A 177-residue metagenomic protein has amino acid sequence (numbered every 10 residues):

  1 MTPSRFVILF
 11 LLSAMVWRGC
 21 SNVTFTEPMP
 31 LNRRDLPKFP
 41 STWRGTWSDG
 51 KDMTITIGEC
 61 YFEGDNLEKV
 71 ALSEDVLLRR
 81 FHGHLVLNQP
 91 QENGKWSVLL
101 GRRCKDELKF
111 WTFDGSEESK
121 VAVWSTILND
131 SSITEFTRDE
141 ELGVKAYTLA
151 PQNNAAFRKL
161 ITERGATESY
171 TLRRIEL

Functional and structural regions predicted by a protein language model:
M1-V7: Bacterial N-terminal signal peptides that target proteins for export
W17-G19: C-terminal motif of bacterial Sec signal peptides marking the signal peptidase cleavage site
S21-P40, G50, G58-L177: Calycin-type beta-barrel ligand-binding domains and close structural analogs
